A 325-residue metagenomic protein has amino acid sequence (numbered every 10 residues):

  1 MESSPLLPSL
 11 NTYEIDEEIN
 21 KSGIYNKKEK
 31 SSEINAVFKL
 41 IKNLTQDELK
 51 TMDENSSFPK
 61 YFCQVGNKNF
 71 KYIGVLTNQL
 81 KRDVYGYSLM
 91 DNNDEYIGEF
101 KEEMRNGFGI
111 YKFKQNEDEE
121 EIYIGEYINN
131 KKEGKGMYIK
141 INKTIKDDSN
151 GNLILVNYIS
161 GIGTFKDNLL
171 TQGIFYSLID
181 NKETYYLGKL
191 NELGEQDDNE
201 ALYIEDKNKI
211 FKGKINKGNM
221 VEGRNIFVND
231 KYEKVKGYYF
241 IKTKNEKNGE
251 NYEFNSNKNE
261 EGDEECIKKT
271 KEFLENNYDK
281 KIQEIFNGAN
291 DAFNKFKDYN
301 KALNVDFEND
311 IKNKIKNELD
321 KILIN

Functional and structural regions predicted by a protein language model:
M1-N325: Intrinsically disordered, low-complexity repeat tracts enriched in Gly/Pro/Ser/Thr and acidic residues, frequently
